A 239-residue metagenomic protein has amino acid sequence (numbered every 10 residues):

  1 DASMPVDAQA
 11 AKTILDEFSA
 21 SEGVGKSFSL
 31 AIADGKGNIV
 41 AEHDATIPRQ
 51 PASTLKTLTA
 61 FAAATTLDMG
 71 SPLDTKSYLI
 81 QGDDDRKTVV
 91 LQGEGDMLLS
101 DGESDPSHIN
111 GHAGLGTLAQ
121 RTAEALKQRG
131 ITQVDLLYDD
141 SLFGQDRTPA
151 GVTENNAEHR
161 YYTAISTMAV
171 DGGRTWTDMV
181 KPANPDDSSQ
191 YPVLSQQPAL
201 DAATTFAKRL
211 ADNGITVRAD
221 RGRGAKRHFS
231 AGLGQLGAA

Functional and structural regions predicted by a protein language model:
D1-Q50, M69, A119-T132: Beta-lactamase-like hydrolase cores
A2-V6, H43-P51, D101-A113, D186-Q197 (+1 more regions): Second-shell loop/turn segments in exported
D7-L15, G111-T122, Y161-A164, P198-R209 (+1 more regions): Stable alpha-helical elements in mature extracytoplasmic
S27, D85-S166, G173, G214-A225 (+1 more regions): Mid-domain, small-residue-enriched loop/turn segments at the edges of structured enzyme/sensor domains
K36-N38, I47-Q50, G95-L99, S141-Q145 (+2 more regions): Solvent-exposed loop/turn segments at secondary-structure junctions within structured extracellular/periplasmic domains
G37, P51-M69, L136, M168 (+1 more regions): Active-site SXXK
T65-Q81, R160, A219-D220: Short, well-structured active-site flanking segments
V170-A239: A small/polar active-site loop signature that marks catalytic segments
